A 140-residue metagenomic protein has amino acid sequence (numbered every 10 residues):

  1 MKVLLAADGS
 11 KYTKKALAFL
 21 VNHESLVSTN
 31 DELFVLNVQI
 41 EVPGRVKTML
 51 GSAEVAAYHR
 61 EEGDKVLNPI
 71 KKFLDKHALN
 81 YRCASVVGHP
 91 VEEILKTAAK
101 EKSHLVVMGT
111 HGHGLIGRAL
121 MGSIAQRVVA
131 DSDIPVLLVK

Functional and structural regions predicted by a protein language model:
M1-K2, K140: Absolute protein N-terminus
K2-L50: Small/aliphatic-rich secondary-structure junction motif
K15, E93, L115: Phosphate- and divalent-cation-binding pockets in alpha/beta enzyme and binding domains that engage nucleotide-derived
F34-L36, R82-V86, L137: General small-molecule cofactor/ligand-binding pocket signal
S52-K65: A short acidic, glycine-rich active-site loop that binds or catalyzes chemistry on phosphate/adenosine moieties
K72-V106: Structural beta-alpha unit
T97-K140: Gly/Ser-rich helix-loop-strand patches that form or flank binding pockets for ribonucleotide-derived cofactors
